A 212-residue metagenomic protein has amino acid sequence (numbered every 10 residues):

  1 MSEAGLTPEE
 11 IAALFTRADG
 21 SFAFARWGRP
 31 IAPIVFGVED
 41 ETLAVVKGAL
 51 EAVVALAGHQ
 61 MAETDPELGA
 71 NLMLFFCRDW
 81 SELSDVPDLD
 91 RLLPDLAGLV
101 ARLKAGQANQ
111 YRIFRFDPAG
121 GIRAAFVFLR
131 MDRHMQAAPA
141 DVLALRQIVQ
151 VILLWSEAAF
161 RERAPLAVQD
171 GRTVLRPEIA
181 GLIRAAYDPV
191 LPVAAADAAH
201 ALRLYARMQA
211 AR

Functional and structural regions predicted by a protein language model:
M1-E9, P94-R102, M208-R212: Short N-terminal segments
M1-L74, R78-E82: Long alpha-helical, hydrophobic tracts
P8, P33, P94, P165 (+1 more regions): Proline-rich intrinsically disordered, low-complexity coils
A18, R78, F114-D117, V190 (+1 more regions): Generic signature of intrinsically disordered, low-complexity segments enriched in small/polar residues
E41-V46, Q60-R146: Long, folded non-catalytic interaction modules
G48-A57, E82-L96, A180-A194: Short, Lys/Arg-enriched charge-dense amphipathic segments
G120, A124-R212: Glycine-rich, aromatic-bearing surface loops/beta-hairpins
